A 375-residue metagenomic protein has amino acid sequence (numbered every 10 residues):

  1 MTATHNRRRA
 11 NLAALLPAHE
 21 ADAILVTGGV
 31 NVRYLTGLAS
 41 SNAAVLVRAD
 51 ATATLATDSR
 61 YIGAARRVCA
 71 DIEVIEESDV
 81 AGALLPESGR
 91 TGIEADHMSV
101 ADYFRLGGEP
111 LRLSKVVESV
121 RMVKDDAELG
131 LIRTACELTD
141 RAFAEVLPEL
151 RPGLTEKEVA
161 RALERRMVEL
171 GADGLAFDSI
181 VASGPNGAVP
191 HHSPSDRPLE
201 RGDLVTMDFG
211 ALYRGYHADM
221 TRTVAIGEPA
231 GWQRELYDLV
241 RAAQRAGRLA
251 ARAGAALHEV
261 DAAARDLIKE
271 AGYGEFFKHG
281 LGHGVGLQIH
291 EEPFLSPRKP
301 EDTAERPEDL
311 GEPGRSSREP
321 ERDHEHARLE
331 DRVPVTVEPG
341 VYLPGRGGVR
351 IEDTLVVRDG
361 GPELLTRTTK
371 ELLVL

Functional and structural regions predicted by a protein language model:
M1-L375: Active-site neighborhoods and metal-handling regions in enzymes and metal-associated proteins
